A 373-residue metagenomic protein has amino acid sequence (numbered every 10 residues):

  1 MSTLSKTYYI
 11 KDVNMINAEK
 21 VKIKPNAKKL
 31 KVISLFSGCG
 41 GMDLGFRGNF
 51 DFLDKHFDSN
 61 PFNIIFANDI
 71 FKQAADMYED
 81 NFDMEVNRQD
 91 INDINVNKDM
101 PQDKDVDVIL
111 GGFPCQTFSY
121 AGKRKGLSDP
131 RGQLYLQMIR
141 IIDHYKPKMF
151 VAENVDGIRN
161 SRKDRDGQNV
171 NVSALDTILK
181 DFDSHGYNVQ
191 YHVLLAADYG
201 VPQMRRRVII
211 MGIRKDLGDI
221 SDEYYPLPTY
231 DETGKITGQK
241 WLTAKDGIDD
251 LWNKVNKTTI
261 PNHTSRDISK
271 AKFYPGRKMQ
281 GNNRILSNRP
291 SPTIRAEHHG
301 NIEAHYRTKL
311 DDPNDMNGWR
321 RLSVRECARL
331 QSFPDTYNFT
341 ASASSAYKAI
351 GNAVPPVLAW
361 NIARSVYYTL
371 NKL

Functional and structural regions predicted by a protein language model:
S2-T3, K254-L373: C-terminal target-recognition/interaction regions appended to catalytic cores
S5-K148, V155-S173: Core alpha/beta nucleotide-donor-binding catalytic domains of modification enzymes
K29-V32, R205-R207, R289-S291: Extracellular structured ligand-interaction cores
C39, L175, R207, N352-P356 (+1 more regions): Short alpha-helical patches at coil-to-helix transitions and adjacent helical residues in well-structured domains
K98-V106, Q116-L286: Class I S-adenosyl-L-methionine
I109, I210, G351: Short, conserved catalytic/metal-binding motifs centered on acidic residues
